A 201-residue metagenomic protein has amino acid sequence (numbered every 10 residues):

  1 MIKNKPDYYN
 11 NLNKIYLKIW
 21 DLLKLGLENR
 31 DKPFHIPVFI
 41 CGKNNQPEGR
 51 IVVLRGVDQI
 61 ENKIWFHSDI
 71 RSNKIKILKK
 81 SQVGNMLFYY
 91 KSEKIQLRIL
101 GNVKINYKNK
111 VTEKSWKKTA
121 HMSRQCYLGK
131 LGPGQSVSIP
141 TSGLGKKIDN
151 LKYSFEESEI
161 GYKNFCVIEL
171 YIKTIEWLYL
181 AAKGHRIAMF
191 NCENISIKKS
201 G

Functional and structural regions predicted by a protein language model:
M1-G201: Binding-site signature for planar aromatic cofactors or substrates
